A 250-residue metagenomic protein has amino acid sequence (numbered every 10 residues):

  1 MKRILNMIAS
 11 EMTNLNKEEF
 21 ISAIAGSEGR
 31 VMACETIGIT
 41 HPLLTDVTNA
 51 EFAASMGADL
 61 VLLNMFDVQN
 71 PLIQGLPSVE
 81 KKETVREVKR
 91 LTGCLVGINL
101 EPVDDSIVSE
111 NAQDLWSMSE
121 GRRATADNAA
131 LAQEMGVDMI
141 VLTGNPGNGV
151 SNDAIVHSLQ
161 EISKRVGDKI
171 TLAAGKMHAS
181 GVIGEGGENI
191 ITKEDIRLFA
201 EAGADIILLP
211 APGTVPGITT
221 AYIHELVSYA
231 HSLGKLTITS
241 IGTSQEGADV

Functional and structural regions predicted by a protein language model:
M1-I21, P42-L43, N70-P71, V96 (+5 more regions): Glycan-processing catalytic domains of CAZymes
M1-I37, V47, K81-P102, E110 (+1 more regions): N-terminal amphipathic alpha-helix/helix-capping segment at the start of soluble metabolic enzymes
C34-I39, F66-V68: N-terminal alpha-helical scaffold/docking segments in eukaryotic complex subunits
G38-T40, D104, Q245: Residues that cap or initiate secondary-structure elements
L44-N70, Q74-L76, E110-T239, S244-V250: Alpha/beta enzyme core
